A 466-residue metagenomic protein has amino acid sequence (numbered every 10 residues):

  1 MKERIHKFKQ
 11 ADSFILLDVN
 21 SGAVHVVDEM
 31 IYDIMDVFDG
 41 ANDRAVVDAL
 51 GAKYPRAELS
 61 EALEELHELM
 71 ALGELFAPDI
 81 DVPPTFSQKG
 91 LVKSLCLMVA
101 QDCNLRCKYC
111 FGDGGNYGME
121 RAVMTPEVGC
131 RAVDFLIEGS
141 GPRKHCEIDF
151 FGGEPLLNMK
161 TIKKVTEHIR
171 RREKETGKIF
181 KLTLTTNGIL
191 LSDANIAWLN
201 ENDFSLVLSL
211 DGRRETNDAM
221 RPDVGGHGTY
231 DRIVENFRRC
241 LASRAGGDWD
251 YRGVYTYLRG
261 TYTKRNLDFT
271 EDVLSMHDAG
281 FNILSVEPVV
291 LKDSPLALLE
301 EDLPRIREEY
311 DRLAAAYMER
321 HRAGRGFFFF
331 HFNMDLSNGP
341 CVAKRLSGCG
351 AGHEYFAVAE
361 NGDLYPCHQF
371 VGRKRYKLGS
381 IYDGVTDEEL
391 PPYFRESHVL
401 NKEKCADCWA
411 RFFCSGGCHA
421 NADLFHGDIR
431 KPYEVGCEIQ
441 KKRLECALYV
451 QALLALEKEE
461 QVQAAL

Functional and structural regions predicted by a protein language model:
M1-F38: Acidic, low-complexity/disordered tracts enriched in E/D and polar residues
H6, E215-V234, R238, A242-A351 (+1 more regions): Radical SAM enzyme [4Fe-4S]-AdoMet core and its adjacent flexible, acidic and glycine-rich loops/tails across
D12, G352-E354: Short loop/turn microsegments at loop-to-beta-strand junctions
A41-K53: Short acidic, hydrophobic short linear motifs in intrinsically disordered regions
Y54, E61-E68, L72-A197, N202: Conserved alpha-helical substructure of the radical SAM core
K93-L95, C146-I148, L182-L184, L206-L208 (+3 more regions): Hydrophobic faces of well-ordered beta-strands that scaffold small-molecule active sites in alpha/beta enzyme cores
G115-N116, P155-L157, G188-I196, S205-H227 (+2 more regions): Conserved radical SAM core fold
V371-L466: Flexible mid-to-C-terminal extensions adjoining Fe-S/redox cofactors in radical SAM and related proteins
